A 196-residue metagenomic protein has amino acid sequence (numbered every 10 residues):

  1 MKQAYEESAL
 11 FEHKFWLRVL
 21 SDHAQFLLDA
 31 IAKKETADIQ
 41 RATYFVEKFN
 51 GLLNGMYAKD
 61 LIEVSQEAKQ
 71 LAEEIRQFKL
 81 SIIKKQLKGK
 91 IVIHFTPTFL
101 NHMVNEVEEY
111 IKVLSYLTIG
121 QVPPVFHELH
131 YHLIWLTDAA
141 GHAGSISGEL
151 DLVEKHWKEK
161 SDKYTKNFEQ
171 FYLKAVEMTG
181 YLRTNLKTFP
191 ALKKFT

Functional and structural regions predicted by a protein language model:
M1-T196: Surface-exposed peri-terminal alpha-helical interaction modules
